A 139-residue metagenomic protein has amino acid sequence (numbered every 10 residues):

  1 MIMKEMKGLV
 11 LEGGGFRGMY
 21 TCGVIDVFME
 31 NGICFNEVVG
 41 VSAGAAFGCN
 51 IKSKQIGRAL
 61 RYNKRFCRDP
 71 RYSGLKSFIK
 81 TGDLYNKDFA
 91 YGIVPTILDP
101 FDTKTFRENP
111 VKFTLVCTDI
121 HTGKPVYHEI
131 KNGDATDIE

Functional and structural regions predicted by a protein language model:
M1, K104-R107, C117: Short secondary-structure boundary/capping segments
M1-M6, I120: Small-residue-rich anion-binding loops in enzyme active sites
M3-E5, C34, N109-V111: Residue-level preference for short coil/turn positions at secondary-structure junctions
M6-I97, Y127-I138: Patatin-like phospholipase
L98-K112: A short alpha-helix-loop-beta-strand transition element characteristic of N-terminal alpha/beta dinucleotide-binding
P110-E139: Active-site gating loop/helix substructures
